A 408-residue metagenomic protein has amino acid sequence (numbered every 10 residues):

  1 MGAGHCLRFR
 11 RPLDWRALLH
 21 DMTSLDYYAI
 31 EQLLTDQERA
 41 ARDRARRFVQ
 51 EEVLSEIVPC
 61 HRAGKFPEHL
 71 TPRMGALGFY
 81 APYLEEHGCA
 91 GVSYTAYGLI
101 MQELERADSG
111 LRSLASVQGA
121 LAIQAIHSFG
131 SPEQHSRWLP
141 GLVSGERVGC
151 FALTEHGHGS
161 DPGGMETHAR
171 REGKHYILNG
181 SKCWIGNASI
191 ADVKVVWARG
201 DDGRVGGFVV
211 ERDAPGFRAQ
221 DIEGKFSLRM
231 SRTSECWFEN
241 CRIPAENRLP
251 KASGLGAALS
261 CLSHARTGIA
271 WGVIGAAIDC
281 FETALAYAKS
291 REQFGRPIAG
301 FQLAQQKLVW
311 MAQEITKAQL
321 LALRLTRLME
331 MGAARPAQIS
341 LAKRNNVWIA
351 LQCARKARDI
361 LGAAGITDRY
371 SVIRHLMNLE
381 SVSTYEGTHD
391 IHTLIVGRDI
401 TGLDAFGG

Functional and structural regions predicted by a protein language model:
L19-L34, T95, L99-I100, L121 (+2 more regions): Glycine-rich phosphate/cofactor-binding loops in nucleotide/flavin-utilizing enzymes
I30-L34, A40, R218-T316, S381-V382 (+2 more regions): Glycine-rich beta->alpha junctions and the first turn(s) of the following alpha-helix
L54-R62, L285, K289-R296, A312-N345 (+2 more regions): C-terminal helix-coil-helix/basic helical segment that borders enzyme active sites and/or dimer interfaces and provides
A76-E146, G186-V193, M329, R374-N378: Internal helix-loop-helix
G145-L153: A short, Trp-centered hydrophobic/proline-enriched beta-strand micro-motif
T167-R170: A structural signal for short hydrophobic beta-strand segments in well-ordered beta-sheet cores
K174, N179-Q220: A short core secondary-structure module
